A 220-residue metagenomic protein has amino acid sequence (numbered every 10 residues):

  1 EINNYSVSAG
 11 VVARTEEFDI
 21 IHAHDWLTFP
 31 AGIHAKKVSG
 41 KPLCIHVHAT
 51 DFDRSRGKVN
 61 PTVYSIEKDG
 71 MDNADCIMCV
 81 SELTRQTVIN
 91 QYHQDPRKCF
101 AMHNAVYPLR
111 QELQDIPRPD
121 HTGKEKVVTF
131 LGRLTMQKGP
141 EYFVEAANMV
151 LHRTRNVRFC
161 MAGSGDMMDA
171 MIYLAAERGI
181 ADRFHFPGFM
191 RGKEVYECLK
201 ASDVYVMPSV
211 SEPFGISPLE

Functional and structural regions predicted by a protein language model:
I2-S8, P42-C44, F52-D69, P108 (+1 more regions): Nucleotide-sugar donor phosphate/pyrophosphate-binding loop at the beta->alpha transition of glycosyltransferases
I20-H22, F29, I33-D53: Active-site proximal beta-strand in glycosyltransferases
L83, A105: Carbohydrate-associated surface elements
D120-A147: Conserved donor-binding/catalytic core segment of Leloir-type glycosyltransferases
D169-M190: Nucleotide-activated donor-binding/catalytic signature segment of Leloir-type glycosyltransferases, i.e., the conserved
F189-M190, E197-S202: Short alpha-helical donor nucleotide-sugar binding micro-motif in glycosyltransferases
V210: Aromatic "clamp/platform" in nucleotide-sugar-dependent glycosyltransferases that forms part of the donor/acceptor
